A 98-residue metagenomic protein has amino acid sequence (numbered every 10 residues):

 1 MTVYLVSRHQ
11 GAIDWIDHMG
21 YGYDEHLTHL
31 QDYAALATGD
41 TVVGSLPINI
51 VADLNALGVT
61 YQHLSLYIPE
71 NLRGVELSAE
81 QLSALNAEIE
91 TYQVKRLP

Functional and structural regions predicted by a protein language model:
M1, Y33-D40: Flexible, charged surface loops at secondary-structure boundaries
M1-L27: Short, charged N-terminal beta->alpha structural module
V6-R8, D40-L46: Short His-Asn-centered micro-motif
A12-I13, Y33, I50-A52: Short, well-ordered alpha-helical microsegments
D17-H18, L54-L57: Short amphipathic alpha-helical segments
D24-D32, I48, S65-N71: Short, acidic/turn-prone active-site loops that include or flank metal/cofactor- and phosphate-binding residues
P47, A52-D53, Y61: Extended, well-folded catalytic/binding cores that form a central cleft or groove in large enzyme and scaffold domains
T60-P98: Ser/Thr/Gly-rich flexible loops in soluble cytosolic domains mediating phosphotransfer, phosphorylation
